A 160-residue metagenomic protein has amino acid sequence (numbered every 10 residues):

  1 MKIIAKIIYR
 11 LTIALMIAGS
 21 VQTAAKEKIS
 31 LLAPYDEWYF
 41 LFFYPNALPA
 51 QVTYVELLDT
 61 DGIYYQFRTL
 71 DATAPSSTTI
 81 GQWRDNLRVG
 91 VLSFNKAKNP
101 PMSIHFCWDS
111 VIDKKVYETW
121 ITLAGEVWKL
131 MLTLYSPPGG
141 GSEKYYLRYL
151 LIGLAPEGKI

Functional and structural regions predicted by a protein language model:
M1-Y9: Bacterial N-terminal signal peptides that target proteins for export
K2, Q22-P75, A97-K98: Sec-type signal peptide cleavage vicinity
R10-G19: Bacterial N-terminal signal peptides
P34-D36, K96-P100, D113, K144-Y146: Solvent-exposed loop and beta-edge segments used for protein-protein assembly and interaction
L58-S110: Tryptophan-paired
D109-E118: Short acidic/polar inter-strand loop motif in beta-rich domains
Y117-G139: Short beta-strand elements
M131-I160: Compositionally biased low-complexity segments at domain edges in trafficked proteins and select soluble regulators
